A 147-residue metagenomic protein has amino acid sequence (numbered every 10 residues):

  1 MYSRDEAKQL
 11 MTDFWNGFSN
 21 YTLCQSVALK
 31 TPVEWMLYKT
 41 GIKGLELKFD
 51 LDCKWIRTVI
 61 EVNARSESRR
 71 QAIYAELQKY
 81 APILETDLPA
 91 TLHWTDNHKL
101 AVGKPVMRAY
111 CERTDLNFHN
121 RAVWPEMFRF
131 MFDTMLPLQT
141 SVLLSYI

Functional and structural regions predicted by a protein language model:
Y2-C111: Polyanion-binding interface signature
L10, D87, T114-I147: Ampiphathic alpha-helical segments that act as solvent-exposed interaction surfaces
